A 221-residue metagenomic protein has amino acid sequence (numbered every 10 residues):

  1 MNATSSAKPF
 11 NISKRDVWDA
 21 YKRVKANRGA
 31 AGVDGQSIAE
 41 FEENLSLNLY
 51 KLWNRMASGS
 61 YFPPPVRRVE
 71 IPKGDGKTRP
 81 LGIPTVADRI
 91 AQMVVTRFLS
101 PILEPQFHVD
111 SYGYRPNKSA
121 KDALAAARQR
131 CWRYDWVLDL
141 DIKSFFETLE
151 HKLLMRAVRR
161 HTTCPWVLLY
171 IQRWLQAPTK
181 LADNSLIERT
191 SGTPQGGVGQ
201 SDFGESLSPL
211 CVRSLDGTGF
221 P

Functional and structural regions predicted by a protein language model:
M1-S46: Non-catalytic, polymerase-adjacent accessory regions of viral genome-replication enzymes
S13-G29, V66-R68, R97-I102, W132: Short, compositionally biased low-complexity segments
A20-V24, V94, Y170-L175: Short alpha-helical scaffolding segments that buttress acidic/His motifs in well-ordered protein cores
L47, K51-N54: Intein modules and their embedded homing endonuclease domains
R55-E70, G74, V109-P221: Conserved polymerase palm-domain catalytic core
P80-T85: Conserved phosphate-binding loops in nucleotide/dinucleotide-binding enzymes
A87, A91-V94, R128: Duplex nucleic acid-engaging cores and interfaces of nucleic-acid transaction enzymes
Q92-D110: Electropositive, glycine- and tryptophan-enriched low-complexity nucleic-acid-binding patches
